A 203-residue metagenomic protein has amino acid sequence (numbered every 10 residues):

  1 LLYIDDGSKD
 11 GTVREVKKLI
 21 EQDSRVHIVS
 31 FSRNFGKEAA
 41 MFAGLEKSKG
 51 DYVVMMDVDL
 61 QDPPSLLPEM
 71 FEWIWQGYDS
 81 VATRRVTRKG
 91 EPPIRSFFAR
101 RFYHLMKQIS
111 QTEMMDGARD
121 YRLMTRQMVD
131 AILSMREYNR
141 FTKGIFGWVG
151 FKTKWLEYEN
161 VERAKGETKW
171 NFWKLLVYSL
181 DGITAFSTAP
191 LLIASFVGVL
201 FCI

Functional and structural regions predicted by a protein language model:
L1-S8, V29-S30: Short beta-strand/loop segment that forms part of the nucleotide-sugar
D5-V13, L60-Q61: A conserved acidic beta->alpha catalytic loop
V13, K17-I20: A generic structural signal for short, well-ordered alpha-helical segments in conserved domains
K18, R25, V29-R33, K37-K47 (+3 more regions): Acceptor/aglycone-binding surface of glycosyltransferases and processive sugar-polymer synthases
Q22-R25, K152: Glycine-centered tight turns that cap/initiate beta-strands
F141-I203: Hydrophobic helical membrane-anchoring modules
